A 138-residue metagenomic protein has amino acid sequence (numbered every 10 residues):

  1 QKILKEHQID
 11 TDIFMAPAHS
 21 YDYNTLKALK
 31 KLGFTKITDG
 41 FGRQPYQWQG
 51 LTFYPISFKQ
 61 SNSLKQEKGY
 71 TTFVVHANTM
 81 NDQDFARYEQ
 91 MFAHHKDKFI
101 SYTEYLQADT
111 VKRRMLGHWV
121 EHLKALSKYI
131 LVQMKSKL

Functional and structural regions predicted by a protein language model:
K2-D10, A18-K36, G40-L138: Terminal accessory/targeting
